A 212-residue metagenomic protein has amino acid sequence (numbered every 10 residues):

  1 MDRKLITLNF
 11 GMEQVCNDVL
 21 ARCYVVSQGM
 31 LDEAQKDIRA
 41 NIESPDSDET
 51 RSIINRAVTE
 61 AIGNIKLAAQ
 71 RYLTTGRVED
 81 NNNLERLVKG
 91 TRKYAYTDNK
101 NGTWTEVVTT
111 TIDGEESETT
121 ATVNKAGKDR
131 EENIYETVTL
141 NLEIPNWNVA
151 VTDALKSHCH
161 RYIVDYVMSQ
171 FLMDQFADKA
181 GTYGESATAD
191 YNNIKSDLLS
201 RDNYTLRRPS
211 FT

Functional and structural regions predicted by a protein language model:
M1-T91, N99-K100, T111-E115, T120-T152 (+2 more regions): Conserved short "hinge" loops at termini or chain/domain junctions
G63, R161-D174: Short, hydrophobic/amphipathic alpha-helical patches that form generic packing surfaces within helical domains
V151-Y162: Structural motif
D153, F171, D190: Functionally constrained cores in energy, signaling, and assembly domains
R161-V164, G184, T188: Short amphipathic alpha-helical surface patches that serve as generic macromolecular interface elements
F176-S186: Short conserved catalytic/interaction loops centered on acidic-Pro-aromatic/His motifs
